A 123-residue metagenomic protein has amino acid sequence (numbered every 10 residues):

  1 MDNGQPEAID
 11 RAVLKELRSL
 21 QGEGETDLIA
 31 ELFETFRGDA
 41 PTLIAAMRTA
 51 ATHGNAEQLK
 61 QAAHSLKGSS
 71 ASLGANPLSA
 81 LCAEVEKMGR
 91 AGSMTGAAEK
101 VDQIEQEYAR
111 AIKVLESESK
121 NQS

Functional and structural regions predicted by a protein language model:
M1-S123: Two-component system phosphorelay core
